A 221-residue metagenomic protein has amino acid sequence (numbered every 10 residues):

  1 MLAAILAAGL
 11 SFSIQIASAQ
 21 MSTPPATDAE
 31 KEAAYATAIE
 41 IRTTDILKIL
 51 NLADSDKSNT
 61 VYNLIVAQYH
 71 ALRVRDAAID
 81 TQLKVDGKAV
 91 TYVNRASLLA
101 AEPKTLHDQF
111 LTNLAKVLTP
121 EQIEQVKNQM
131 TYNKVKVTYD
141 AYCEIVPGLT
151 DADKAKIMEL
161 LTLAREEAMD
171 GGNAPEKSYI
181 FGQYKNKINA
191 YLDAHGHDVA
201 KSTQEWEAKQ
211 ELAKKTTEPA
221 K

Functional and structural regions predicted by a protein language model:
A3-S13: Bacterial N-terminal signal peptides
S13-A19: Sec/Tat signal peptide C-region and signal peptidase I cleavage site
Q20-K221: Charge-rich (acidic/polar
